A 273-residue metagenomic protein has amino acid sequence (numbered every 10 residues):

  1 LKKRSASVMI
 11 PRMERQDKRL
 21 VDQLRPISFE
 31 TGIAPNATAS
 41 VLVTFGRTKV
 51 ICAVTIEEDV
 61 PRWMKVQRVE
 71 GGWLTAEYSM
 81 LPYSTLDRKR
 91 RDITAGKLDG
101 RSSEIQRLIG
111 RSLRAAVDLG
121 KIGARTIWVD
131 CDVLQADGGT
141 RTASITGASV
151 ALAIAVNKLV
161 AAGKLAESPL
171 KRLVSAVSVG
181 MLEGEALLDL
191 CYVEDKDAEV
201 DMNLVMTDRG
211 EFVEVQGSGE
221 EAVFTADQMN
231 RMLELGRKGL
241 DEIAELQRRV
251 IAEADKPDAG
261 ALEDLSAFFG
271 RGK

Functional and structural regions predicted by a protein language model:
K2-K3: Polybasic, lysine-rich low-complexity intrinsically disordered segments
R12-A37, V41-T44: Short, Gly/Pro- and small/polar-rich lid/capping loops
P26, I51, E57, Q106-I109 (+3 more regions): Glycine-rich anion/phosphate-binding loop at the beta-strand->alpha-helix junction
I27-E30, N36-V41, D59-R62, R114-A116 (+3 more regions): Glycine-rich, charged/polar anion/phosphate-binding loops that engage phosphate groups from diverse ligands
S28-E30, L42-T44, I51-A53, T75-E77 (+5 more regions): Structured core elements
I33, V41-I122, F212, Q216-R231: Glycine-rich, flexible beta-strand/loop modules in the N-terminal catalytic cores of phosphate-handling
G100, K121-A124, G139-A143, A153-N157 (+1 more regions): A structural signal for small-residue-enriched, beta-sheet-centric alpha/beta enzyme cores and oligomeric scaffold folds
